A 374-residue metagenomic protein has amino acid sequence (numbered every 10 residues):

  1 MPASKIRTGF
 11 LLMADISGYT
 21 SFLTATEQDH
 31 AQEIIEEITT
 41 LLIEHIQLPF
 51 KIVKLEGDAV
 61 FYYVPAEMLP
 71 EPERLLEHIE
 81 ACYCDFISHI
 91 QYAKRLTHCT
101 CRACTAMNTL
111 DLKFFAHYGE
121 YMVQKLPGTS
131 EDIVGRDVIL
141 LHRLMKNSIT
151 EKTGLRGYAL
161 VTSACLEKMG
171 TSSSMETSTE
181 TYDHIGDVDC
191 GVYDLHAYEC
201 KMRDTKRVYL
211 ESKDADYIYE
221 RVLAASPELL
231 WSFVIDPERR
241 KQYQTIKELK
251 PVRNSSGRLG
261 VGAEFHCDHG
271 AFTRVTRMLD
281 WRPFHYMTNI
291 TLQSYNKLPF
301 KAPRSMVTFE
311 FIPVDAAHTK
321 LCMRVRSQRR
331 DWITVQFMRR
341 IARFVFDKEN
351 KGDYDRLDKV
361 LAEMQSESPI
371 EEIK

Functional and structural regions predicted by a protein language model:
M1-A81: Catalytic NTP-binding/metal-coordinating core of nucleotidyl cyclase/transferase enzymes
E67-E180: Catalytic beta-strand-to-alpha-helix segment of the class III nucleotidyl cyclase homology domain
T177-E220: Eukaryote-biased recognition of electropositive, low-complexity segments and basic polyanion/acidic-motif-binding
K206-S255: Hydrophobic ligand-binding cavity/cleft-lining segments
P227-E228, L279-H285, E310-K320: A short, structured loop/turn motif at beta-sheet edges
L229-V234, R240, F265, M278 (+3 more regions): Hydrophobic pocket/interface hotspot
P251-A302, K359, E363-M364, S368: Glycine-rich portal/gate segments that line the openings of hydrophobic small-molecule binding cavities
Y295-G352, K359, S366-I373: Beta-strand/loop substructures that line and gate deep hydrophobic ligand-binding cavities in soluble
